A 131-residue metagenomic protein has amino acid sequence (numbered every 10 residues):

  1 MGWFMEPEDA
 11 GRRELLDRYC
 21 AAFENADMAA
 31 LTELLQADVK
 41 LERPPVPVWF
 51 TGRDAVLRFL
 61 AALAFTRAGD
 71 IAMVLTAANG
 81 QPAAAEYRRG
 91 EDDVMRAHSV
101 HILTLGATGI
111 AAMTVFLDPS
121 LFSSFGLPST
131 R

Functional and structural regions predicted by a protein language model:
M1-T66, D70-A72: Solvent-exposed, charged amphipathic helical/linker segments at domain boundaries
L57-R131: Low-complexity, glycine/alanine/valine/leucine- and proline-rich hydrophobic stretches
